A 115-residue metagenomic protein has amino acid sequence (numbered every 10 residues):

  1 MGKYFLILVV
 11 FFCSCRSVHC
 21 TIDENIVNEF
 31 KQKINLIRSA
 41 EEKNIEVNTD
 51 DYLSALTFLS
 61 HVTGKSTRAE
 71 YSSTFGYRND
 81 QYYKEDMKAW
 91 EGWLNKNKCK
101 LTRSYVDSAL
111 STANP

Functional and structural regions predicted by a protein language model:
M1-L8: Sec-dependent signal peptide recognition, specifically the positively charged N-region followed immediately by
C20-F30, E42-L53, Y77-D80, K84: Alpha-solenoid helical-repeat scaffolds
V27, K31, R38, M87 (+1 more regions): Residue-level detector of alpha-helical secondary structure
K33-S66: Post-signal-peptide N-terminal segment of Sec-exported extracytoplasmic proteins
A55-P115: Compact alpha-helical subdomains of small soluble proteins
